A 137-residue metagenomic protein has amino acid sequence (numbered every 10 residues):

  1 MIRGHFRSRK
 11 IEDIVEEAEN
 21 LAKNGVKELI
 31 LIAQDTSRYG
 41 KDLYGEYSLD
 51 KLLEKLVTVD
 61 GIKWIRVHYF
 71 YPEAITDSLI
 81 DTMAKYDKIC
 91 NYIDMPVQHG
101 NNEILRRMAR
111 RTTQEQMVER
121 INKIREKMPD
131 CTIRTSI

Functional and structural regions predicted by a protein language model:
M1-E12: Canonical Radical SAM [4Fe-4S] cluster-binding loop centered on the CxxxCxxC motif and its immediate flanking residues
K10-V15, E19-E28: Small-residue (G/A/S/T)-rich helix-start motifs and N-terminal tracts that mark the onset
K23-I137: Conserved SAM/AdoMet-binding glycine-rich loop
